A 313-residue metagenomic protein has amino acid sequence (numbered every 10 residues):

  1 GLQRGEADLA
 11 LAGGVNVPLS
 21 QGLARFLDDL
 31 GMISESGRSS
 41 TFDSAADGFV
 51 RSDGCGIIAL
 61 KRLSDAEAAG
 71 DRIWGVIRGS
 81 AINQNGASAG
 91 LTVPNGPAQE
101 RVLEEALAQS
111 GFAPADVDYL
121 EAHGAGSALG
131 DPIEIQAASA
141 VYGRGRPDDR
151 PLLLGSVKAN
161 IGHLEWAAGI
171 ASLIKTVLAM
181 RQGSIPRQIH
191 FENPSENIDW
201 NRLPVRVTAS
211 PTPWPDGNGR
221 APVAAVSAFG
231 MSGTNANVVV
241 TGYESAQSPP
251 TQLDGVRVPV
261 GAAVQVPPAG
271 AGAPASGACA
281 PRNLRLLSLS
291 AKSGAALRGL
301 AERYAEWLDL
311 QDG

Functional and structural regions predicted by a protein language model:
G1-Q265, G270, G277-C279, L286 (+2 more regions): Condensing-enzyme catalytic core of the thiolase-fold
S288-S290: Short, hydrophobic/glycine-enriched beta-strand segments
K292-G313: Short, low-complexity connector segments at domain boundaries
